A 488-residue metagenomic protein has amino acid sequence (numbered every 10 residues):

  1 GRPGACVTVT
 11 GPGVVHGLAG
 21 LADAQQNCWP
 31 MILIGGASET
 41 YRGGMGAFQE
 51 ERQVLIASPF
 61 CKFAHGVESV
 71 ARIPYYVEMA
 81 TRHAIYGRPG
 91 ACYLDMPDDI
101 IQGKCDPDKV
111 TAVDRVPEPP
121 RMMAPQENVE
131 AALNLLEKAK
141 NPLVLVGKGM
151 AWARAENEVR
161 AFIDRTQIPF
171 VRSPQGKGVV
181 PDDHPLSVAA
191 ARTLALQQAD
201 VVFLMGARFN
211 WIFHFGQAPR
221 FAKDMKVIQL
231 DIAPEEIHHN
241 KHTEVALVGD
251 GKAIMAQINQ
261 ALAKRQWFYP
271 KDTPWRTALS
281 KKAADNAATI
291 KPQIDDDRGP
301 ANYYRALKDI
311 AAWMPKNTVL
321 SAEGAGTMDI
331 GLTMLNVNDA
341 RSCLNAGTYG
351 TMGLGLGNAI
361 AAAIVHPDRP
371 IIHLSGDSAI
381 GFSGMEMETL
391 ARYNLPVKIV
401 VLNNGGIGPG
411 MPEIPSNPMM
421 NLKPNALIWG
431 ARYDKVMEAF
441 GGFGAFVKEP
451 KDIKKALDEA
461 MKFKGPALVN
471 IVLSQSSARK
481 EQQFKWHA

Functional and structural regions predicted by a protein language model:
G1-K271, D309, W313-K316, T389 (+4 more regions): N-terminal alpha/beta PP-like core and its mobile active-site loop of ThDP/TPP-dependent enzymes
V14, G178-V180, T327-D329, E449-I453: Short acidic loop-to-helix transition motifs that present clustered carboxylates
I34, R42-Q49, T193-L196, I237-V248 (+2 more regions): Thiamine diphosphate
Y93, Q229, S321, L374-S375: Generic enzyme active-site microenvironment
D95, S321-E323, N470: Short beta-strand segments
G147-A151, D295-D296, G376-S378: Conserved short loop/turn motifs at secondary-structure junctions
P169-Q175, G324, K448-K451, V472: Beta-strand->loop->alpha-helix junctions that form or flank phosphate-binding loops in nucleotide-handling enzymes
S280-G357, A362: Active-site diphosphate/adenylate-binding microenvironment
